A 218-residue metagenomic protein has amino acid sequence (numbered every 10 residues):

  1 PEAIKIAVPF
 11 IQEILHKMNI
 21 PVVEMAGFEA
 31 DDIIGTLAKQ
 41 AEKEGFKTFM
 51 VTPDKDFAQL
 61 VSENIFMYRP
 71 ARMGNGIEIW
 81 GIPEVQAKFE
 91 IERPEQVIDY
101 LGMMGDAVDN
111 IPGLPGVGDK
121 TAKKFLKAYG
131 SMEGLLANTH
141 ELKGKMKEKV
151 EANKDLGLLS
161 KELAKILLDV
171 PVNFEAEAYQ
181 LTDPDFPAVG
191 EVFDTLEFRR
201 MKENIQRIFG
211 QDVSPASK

Functional and structural regions predicted by a protein language model:
P1-N173, R199, E203: Extended two-metal-dependent nuclease catalytic cores across DNA- and RNA-processing enzymes
A152, E162-K218: Low-complexity, acidic/Ser/Thr- and charged residue-rich accessory regions of DNA metabolism proteins
